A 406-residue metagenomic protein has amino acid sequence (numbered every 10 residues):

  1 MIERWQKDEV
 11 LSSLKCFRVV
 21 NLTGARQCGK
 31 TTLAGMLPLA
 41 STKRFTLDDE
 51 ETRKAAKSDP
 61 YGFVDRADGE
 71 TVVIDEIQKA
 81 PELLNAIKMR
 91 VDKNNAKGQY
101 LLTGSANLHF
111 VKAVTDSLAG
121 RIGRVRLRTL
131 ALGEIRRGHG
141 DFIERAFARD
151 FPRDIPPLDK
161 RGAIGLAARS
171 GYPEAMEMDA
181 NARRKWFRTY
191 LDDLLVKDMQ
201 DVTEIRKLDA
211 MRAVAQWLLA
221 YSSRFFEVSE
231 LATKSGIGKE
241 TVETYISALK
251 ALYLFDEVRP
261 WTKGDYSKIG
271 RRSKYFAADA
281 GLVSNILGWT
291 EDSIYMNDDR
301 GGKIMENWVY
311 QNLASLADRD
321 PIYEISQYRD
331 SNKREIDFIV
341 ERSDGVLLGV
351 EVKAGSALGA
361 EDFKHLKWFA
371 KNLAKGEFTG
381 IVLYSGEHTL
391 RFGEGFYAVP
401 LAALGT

Functional and structural regions predicted by a protein language model:
M1-S13: Pre-Walker A adenine-sensing motif
L22: Hydrophobic anchor at the beta1->P-loop junction of P-loop NTPases
K30-T31: Conserved lysine of the Walker
T42-T71: Short glycine-rich substrate-engagement loop in P-loop NTPases that contacts/grips substrate
L84-L102, A106-L108, T115-S117: Conserved catalytic/switch belt of AAA+ P-loop NTPases
K112-F225: Interdomain motor-coupling "hinge/lid" segment immediately C-terminal to the ATP-binding subdomain of NTP-driven enzymes
M176-L347: Accessory nucleic acid-recognition modules appended to NTPase machines
S385-T406: Domain-level recognition of nuclease-like catalytic cores that cleave nucleotide substrates
